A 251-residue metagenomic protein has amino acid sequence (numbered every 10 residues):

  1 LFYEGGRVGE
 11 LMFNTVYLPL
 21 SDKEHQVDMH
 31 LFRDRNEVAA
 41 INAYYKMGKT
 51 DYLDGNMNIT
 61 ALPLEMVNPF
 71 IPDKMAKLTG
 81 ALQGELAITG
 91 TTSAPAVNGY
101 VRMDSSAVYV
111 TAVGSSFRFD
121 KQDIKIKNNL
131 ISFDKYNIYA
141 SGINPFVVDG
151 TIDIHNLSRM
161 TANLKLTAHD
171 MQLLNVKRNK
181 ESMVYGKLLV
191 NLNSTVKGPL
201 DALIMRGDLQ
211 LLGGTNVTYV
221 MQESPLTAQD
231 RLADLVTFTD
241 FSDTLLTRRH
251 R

Functional and structural regions predicted by a protein language model:
L1-E85, S93-N193, P199-R251: Interface amphipathic segments
